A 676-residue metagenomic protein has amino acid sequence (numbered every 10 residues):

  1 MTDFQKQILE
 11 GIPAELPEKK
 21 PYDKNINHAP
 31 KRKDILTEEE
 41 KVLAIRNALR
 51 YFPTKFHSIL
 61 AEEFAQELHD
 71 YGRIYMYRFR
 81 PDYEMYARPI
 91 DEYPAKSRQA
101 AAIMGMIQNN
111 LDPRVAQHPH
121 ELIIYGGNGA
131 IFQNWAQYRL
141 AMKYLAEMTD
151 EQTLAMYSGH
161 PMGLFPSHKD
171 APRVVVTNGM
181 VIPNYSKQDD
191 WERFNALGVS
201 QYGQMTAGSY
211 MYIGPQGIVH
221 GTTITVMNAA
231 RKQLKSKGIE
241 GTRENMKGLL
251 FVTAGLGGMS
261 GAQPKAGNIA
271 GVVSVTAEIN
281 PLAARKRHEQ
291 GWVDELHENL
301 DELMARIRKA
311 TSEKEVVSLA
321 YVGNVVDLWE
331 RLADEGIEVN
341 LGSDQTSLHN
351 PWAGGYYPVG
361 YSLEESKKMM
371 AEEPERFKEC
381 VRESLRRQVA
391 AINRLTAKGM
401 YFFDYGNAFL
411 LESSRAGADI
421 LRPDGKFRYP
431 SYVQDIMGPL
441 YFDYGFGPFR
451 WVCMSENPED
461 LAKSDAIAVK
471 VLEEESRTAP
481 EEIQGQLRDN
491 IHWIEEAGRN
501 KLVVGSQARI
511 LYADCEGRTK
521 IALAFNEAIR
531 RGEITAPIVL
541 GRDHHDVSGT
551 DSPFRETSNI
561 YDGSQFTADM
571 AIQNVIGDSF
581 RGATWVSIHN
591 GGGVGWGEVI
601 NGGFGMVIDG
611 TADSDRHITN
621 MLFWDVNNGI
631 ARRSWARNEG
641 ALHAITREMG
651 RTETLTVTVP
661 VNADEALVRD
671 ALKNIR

Functional and structural regions predicted by a protein language model:
M1-N195, S200-G208, P374-A524, A528-G541 (+4 more regions): Long, compositionally biased, glycine/small-hydrophobic-enriched stretches that function as flexible linkers, tethers
E147-T149, F165-D170, V174, N184-Y185 (+9 more regions): Solvent-exposed alpha-helices and their adjacent loops that cap or buttress functional pockets in soluble metabolic
N195-V199, T222-K235, P553-F554: Active-site-proximal segments of catalytic enzyme domains that coordinate small-molecule cofactors or metal ions
G203-I224, R231, E240-T242, K247-L250 (+6 more regions): Catalytic or ion-translocation cores adjacent to nucleophile or general acid/base/metal-coordination motifs in diverse
N268-A270, A333-E338, A418-L421, I529-R530 (+2 more regions): Short, solvent-exposed amphipathic alpha-helical segments in soluble enzyme and RNA/protein-processing domains
V273, E338, Y401: Residue-level detector of anion-binding/catalytic polar loops
P281, G323-V326, Q345-N350, G406-E412 (+2 more regions): Glycine-rich beta-alpha junction loops
S318-T346, A353: Active-site/ligand-binding-proximal alpha/beta "capping" segment
